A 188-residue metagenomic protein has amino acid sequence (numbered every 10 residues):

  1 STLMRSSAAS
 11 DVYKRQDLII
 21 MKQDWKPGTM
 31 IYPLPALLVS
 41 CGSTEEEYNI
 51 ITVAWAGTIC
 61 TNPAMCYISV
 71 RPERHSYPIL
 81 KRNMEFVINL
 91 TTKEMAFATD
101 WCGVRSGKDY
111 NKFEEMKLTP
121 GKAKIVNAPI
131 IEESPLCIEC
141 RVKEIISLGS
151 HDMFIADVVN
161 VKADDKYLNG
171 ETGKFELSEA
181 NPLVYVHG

Functional and structural regions predicted by a protein language model:
S1-Q16: Single conserved hydrophobic/aromatic residue that forms the stacking wall/gate of nucleotide- or nucleobase-binding
D17-G188: Basic, polyanion-binding surface patches
